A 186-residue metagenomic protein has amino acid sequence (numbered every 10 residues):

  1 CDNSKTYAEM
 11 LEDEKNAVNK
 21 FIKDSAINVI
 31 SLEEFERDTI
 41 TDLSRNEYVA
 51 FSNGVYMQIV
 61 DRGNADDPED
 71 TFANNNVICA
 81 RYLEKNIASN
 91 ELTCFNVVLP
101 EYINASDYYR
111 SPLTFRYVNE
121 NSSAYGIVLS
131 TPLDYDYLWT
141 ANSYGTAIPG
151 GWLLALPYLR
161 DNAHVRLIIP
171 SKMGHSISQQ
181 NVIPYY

Functional and structural regions predicted by a protein language model:
C1-Y186: Cross-family detector of peptidyl-prolyl cis-trans isomerase
